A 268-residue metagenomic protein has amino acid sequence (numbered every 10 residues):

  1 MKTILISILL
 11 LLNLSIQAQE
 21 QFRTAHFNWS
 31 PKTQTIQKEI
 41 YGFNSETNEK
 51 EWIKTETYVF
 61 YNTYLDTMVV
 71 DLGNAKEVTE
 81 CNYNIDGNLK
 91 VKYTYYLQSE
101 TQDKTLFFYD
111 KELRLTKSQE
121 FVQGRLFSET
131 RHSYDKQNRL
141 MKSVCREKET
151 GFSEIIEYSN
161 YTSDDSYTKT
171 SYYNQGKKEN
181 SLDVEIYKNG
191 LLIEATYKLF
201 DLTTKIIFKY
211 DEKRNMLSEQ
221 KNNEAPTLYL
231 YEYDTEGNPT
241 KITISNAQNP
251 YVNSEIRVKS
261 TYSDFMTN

Functional and structural regions predicted by a protein language model:
M1-F22: Bacterial Sec-dependent N-terminal signal peptides
Q19-N268: Buried hydrophobic residues that stabilize the cores of well-folded domains
